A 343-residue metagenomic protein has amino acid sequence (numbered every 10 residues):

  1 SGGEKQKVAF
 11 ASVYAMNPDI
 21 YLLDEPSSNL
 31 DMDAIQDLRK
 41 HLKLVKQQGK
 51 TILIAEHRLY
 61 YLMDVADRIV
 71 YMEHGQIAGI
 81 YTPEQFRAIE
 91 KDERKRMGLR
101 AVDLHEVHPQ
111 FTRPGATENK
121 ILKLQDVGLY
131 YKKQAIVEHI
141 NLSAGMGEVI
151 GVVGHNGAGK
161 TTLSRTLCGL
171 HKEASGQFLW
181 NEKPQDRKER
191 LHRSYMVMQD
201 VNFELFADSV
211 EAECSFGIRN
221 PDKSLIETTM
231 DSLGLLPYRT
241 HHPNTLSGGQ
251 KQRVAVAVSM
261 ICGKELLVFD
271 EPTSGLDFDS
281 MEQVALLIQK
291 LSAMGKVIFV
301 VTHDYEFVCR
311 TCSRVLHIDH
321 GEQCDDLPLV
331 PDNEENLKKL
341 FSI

Functional and structural regions predicted by a protein language model:
Y21-D24, L267-D270: Catalytic Walker B motif of ABC-type/P-loop ATPase nucleotide-binding domains
E56-H57, T302-H303: H-loop/switch region of ABC-family ATPase nucleotide-binding domains
Q76-G98, E322-I343: Conserved beta-strand-loop-alpha-helix hinge in the C-terminal portion of ABC ATPase nucleotide-binding domains
V153-H155: The feature captures the beta-strand-to-loop junction immediately N-terminal to the Walker
C168: Helix-to-loop junction immediately C-terminal to a conserved catalytic motif
K223-Y238: Conserved ABC ATPase "signature" region
H242-L246, Q250: Conserved ABC ATPase signature
